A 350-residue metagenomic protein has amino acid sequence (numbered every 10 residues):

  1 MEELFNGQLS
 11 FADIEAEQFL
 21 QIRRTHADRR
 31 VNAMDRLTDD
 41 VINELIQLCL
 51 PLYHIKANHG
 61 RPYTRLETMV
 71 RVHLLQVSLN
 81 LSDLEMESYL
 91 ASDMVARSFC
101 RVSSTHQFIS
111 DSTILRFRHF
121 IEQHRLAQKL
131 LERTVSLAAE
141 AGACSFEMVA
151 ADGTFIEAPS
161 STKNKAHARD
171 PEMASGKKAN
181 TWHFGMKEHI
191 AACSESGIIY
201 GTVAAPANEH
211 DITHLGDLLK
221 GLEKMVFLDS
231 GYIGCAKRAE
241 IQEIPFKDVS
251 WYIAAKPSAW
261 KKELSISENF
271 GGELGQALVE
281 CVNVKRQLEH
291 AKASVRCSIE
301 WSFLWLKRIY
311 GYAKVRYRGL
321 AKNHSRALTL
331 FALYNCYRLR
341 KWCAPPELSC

Functional and structural regions predicted by a protein language model:
M1-Q47, W342-P346, C350: Charged, often Cys/His-bearing segments associated with DNA-binding zinc-finger transcription factors
A27-L79: Basic, short loop/linker segments at the boundary and entry of helix-turn-helix/winged-helix-like folds
E44-H54, R61-M69, E87-S98, S104-T113: A short glycine/small-residue-enriched secondary-structure motif
N58-E67, K178-T181, R318-A327: Structural motif
E67, S78, L84, S88-A91 (+5 more regions): Polybasic low-complexity intrinsically disordered regions
L79-L84, I198, I309-V315, N335-E347: Short helix-capping/linker segments at secondary-structure and domain boundaries
S92, Q123, K224, L304 (+3 more regions): Short, well-ordered loop/turn and helix-capping segments at boundaries between secondary-structure elements and domains
K224, S230-A321, S325: Helix-centered, glycine/charged polyanion-binding patches within enzymatic domains that contact phosphate-containing
